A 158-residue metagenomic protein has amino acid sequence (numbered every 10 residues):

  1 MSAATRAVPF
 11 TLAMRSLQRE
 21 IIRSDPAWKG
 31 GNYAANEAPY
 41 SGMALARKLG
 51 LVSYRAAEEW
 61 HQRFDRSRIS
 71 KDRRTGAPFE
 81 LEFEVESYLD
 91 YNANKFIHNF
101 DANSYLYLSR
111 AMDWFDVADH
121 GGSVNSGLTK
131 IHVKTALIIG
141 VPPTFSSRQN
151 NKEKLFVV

Functional and structural regions predicted by a protein language model:
S2, I139-V141: Short beta-strand/turn micro-motifs composed of small residues that flank or help shape donor/cofactor-binding pockets
S2-K95: Alpha/beta-hydrolase-fold enzymes
Y91-N92, Y107-G127: Active-site nucleophile elbow and catalytic-triad environment of alpha/beta-hydrolase enzymes
K95, M112-F115, V141-S146: Acidic catalytic loop of the alpha/beta-hydrolase fold
I97, H120, T144-N151: Conserved alpha/beta-hydrolase "acid-adjacent" motif
G127-H132, S146-N150: A structural signal for short secondary-structure junctions
I131, L137-I139: Short beta-strand/loop motif that positions the catalytic acidic residue of the alpha/beta-hydrolase fold
L155-V158: Catalytic histidine neighborhood in serine/cysteine hydrolases with alpha/beta-hydrolase-type architecture
